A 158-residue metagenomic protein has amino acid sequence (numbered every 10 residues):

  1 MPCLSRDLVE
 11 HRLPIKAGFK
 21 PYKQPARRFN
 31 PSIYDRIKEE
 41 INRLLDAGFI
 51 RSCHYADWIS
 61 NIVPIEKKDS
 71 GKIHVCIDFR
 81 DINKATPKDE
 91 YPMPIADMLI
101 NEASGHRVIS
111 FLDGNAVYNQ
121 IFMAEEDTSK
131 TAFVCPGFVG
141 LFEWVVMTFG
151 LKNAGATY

Functional and structural regions predicted by a protein language model:
M1-Y158: Retroelement reverse transcriptase polymerase core
